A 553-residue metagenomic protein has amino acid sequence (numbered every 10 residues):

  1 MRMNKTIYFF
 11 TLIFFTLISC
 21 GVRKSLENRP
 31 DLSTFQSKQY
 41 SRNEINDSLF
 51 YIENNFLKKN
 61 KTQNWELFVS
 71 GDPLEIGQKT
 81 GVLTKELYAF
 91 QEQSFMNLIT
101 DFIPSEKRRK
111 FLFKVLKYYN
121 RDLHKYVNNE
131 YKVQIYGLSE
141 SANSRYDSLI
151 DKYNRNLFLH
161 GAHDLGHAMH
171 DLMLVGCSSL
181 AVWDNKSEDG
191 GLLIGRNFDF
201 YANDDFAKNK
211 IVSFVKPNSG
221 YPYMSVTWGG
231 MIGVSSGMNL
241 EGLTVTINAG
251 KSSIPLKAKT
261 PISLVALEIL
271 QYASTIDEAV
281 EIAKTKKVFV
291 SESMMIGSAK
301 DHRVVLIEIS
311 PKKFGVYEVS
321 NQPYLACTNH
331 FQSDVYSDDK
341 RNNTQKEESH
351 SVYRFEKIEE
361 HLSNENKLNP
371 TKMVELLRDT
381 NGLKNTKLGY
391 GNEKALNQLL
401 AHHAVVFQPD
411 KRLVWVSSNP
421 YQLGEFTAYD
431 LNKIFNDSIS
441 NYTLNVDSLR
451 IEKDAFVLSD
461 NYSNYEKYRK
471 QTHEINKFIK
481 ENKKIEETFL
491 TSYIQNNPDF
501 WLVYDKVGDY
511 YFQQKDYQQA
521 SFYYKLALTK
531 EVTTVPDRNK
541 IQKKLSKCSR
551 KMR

Functional and structural regions predicted by a protein language model:
M1-E27, I494: Bacterial Sec-dependent N-terminal signal peptides
G21, N185, N197-D199, A249-G250 (+2 more regions): An acidic- and aromatic-residue-enriched active-site/binding cleft used to recognize and process polar
G21-A168, L270-S293, A299-V304, Y324-R553: C-terminus-biased signal that marks the final domain/tail of proteins
R155-V265, H402, V406, V414-V416: Internal mixed beta-strand/loop scaffold within catalytic domains of large alpha/beta enzymes
F200-A202, S252-S253, K312-F314, P420-G424: Short, surface-exposed beta-strand-loop junctions and turns on beta-sheet-rich folds
A258-V265, Y272, P311-F314: Glycine- and acidic-residue-rich phosphate-binding/metal-coordinating active-site segment common to enzymes that handle
V304-C327: Extended amphipathic alpha-helical segments with heptad-repeat/coiled-coil character used for oligomerization, fusion
